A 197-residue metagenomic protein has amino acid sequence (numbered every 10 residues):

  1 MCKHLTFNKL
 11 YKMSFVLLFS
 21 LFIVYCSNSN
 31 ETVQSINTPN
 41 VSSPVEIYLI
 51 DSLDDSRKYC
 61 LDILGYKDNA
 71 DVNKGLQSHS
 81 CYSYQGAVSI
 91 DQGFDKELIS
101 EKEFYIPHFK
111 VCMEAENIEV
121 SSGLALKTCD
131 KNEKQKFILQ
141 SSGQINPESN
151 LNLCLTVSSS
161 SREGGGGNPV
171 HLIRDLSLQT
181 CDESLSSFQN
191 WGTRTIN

Functional and structural regions predicted by a protein language model:
C2-F15: Bacterial N-terminal signal peptides that target proteins for export
V24-Y25: C-terminal motif of bacterial Sec signal peptides marking the signal peptidase cleavage site
N28: Short, conserved catalytic or interaction motifs in soluble domains
E31-N197: Lectin-like carbohydrate-binding module/patch detector with strong preference for beta-trefoil
